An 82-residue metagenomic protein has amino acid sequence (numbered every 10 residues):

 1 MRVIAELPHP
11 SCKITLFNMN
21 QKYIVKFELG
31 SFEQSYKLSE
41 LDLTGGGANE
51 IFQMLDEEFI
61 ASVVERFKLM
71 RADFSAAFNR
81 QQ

Functional and structural regions predicted by a protein language model:
M1-R2, K22, N49, E58: Residue-level marker of intrinsically disordered, low-complexity segments enriched for small/polar residues
R2-K37: N-terminal acidic leader/helix
L38-D42: Short Gly/aromatic-enriched secondary-structure transition segments
L43-Q82: Mixed-charge, Lys/Arg-enriched low-complexity segments
